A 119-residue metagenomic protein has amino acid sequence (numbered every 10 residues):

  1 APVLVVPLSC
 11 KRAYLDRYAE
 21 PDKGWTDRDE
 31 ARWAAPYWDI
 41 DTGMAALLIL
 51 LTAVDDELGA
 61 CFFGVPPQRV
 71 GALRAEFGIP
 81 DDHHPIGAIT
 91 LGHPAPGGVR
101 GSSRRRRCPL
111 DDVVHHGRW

Functional and structural regions predicted by a protein language model:
A1-T42: Glycine/small-residue-rich phosphate/adenosyl-binding loop
L4-V6, F62, A88-T90: Conserved hydrophobic/aromatic beta-strand scaffold that supports enzyme active sites
S9, V65, H93: Short secondary-structure boundary segments
K23, P85-W119: C-terminal helix-cap and adjacent tail motif
K23-G24, G78-D81: Short, hinge-like loop/turn segments at secondary-structure boundaries
P36-Y37, L58-G71: GST superfamily/GST-like fold recognition
M44-A46: Alpha-helical transmembrane segments of helical membrane proteins, especially in multi-pass transport, channel
L51-D55: Short hydrophobic alpha-helices that are characteristic scaffold elements of the AMP-binding
